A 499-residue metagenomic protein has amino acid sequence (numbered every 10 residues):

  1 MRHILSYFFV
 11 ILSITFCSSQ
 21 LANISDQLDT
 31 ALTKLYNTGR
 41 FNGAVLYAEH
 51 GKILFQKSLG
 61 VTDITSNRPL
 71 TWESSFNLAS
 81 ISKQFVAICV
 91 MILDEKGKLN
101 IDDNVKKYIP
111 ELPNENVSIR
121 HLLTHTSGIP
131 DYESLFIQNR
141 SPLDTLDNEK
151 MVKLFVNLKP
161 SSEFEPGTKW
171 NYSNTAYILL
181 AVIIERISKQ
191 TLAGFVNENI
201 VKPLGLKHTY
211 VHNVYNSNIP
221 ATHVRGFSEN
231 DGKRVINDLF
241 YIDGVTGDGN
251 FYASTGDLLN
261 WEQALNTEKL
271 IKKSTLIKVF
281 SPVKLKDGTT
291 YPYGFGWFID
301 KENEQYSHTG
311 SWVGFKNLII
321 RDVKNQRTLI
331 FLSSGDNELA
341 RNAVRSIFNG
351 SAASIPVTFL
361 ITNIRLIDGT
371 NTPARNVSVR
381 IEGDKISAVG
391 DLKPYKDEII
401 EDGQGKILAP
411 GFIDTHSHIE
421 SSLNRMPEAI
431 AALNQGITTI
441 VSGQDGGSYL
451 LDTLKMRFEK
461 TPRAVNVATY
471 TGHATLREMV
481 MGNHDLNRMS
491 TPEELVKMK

Functional and structural regions predicted by a protein language model:
M1-N23: Bacterial Sec-dependent N-terminal signal peptides
Q20-S58, E185-E198, K202, V235-P356: Catalytic loop of the DD-peptidase/beta-lactamase superfamily, centered on the K-T-G motif and neighboring
Y36-A44, T65-L122, E163-T175, T246 (+2 more regions): Short active-site loop at a secondary-structure junction that contains or immediately precedes the catalytic residue(s)
N77-I81, L93-I137, R186-G226: Active-site helix/loop module of the DD-peptidase/beta-lactamase fold, centered on the serine-lysine SxxK catalytic
S134-S217, D243-L259: Catalytic-site signature segments of enzymes, centered on catalytic residues
F359-I361, P394-M426, I430-Q435: Replace "His-x-His-based motif
L366, T370-A409: Histidine-rich, glycine-flanked metal-binding segment
K406-L408, F412, R425-K499: Divalent-metal coordination cores built from histidine and acidic residues
